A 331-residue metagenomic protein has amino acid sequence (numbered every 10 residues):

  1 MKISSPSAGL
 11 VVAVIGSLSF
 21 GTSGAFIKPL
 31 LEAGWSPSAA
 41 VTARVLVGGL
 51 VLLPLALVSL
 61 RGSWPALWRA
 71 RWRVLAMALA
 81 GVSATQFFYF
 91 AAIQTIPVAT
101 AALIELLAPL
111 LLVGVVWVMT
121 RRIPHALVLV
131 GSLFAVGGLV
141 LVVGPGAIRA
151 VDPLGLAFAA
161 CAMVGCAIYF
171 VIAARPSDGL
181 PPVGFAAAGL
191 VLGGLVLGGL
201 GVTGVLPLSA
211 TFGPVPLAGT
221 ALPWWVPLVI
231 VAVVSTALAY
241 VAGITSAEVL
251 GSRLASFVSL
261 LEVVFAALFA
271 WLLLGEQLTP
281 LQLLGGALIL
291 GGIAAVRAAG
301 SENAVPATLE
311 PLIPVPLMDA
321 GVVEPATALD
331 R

Functional and structural regions predicted by a protein language model:
M1-A43, I148-R175, V183, G199 (+1 more regions): Glycine-/small-residue-enriched transmembrane alpha-helix faces in small-molecule transporters and effluxers
K2-I3, V11, V45, W224-V226 (+1 more regions): C-terminal-most transmembrane helix of multi-pass membrane proteins
A8-V11, A39-L55, G131-F134, L154-C161 (+2 more regions): Hydrophobic alpha-helical transmembrane segments of multi-pass integral membrane proteins, especially transporters
S19, G24, L53-A99, I104-E105 (+2 more regions): Specific transmembrane alpha-helical segments of multi-pass solute transporters/efflux pumps, especially DMT/EamA
S19-G34, V47, F87-I96, I104 (+6 more regions): Juxtamembrane C-cap of transmembrane helices in multi-pass membrane transport proteins
A25-P37, Q94, V142-P153, T203-P223 (+3 more regions): Membrane-interface helix termini and inter-helical loops of multi-pass transporters
A39-L50, Q86-I123, A162, S252-W271: Specific alpha-helical transmembrane segments that line the substrate/conduction pathway and gating interfaces
L52, V115, P124-P145, M163-C166 (+2 more regions): Hydrophobic transmembrane alpha-helices of multi-pass small-molecule transport proteins
